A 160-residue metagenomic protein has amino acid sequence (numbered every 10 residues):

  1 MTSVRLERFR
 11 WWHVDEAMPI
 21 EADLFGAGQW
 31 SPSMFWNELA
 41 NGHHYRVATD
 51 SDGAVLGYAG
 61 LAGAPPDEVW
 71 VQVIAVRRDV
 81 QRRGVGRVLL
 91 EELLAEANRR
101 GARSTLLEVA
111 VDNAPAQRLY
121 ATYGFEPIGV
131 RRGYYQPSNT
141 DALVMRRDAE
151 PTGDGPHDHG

Functional and structural regions predicted by a protein language model:
T2-D79, L90-E92, E96-R100, D148-G160: Acetyl-CoA-dependent GNAT
R77-R83, V111-N113: Active-site acidic-Proline motif in GNAT/NAT acetyltransferases
L90, D112-A116, G133-S138: Short glycine/proline-centered loop/turn elements that form peptide/ligand docking sites
A97-E108, R131: Conserved GNAT acetyl-CoA-binding A-motif
S104-A110, D141-D148: Conserved catalytic core of the tyrosine transesterase superfamily
E108, A121, E126-A142: Conserved catalytic-core motifs of GNAT/GCN5-like acyltransferases
